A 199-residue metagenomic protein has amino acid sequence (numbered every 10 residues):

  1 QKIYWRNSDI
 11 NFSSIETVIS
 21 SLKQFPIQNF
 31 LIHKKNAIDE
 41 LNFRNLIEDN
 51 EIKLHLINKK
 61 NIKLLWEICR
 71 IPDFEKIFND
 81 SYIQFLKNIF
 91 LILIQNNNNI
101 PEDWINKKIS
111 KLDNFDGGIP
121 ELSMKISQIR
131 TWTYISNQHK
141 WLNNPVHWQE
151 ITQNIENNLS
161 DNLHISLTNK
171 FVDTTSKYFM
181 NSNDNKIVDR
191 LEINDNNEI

Functional and structural regions predicted by a protein language model:
Q1-D73: C-terminal or mid-to-C-terminal helical accessory/interaction module adjacent to the motor/catalytic core
K60-I199: Extended, charged helical/alpha-beta scaffold domains that provide interaction surfaces
